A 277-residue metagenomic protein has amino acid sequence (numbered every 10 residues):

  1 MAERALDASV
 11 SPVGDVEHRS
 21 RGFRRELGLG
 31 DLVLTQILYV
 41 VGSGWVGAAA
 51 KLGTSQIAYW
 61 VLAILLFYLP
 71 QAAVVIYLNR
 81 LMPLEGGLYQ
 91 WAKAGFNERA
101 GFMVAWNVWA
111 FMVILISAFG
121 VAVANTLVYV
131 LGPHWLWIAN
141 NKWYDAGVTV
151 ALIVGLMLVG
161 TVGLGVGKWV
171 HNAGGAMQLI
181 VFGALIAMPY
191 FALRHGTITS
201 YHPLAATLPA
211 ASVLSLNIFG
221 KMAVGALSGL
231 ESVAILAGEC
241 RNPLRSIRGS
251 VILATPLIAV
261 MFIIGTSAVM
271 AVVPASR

Functional and structural regions predicted by a protein language model:
M1-V61, Y68-A73, M82: Membrane-interface "cap" regions at the ends of multi-pass membrane proteins
F23, N79, M103, A151-M177 (+1 more regions): Membrane-water interface regions at transmembrane-helix termini and the short interhelical loops of multi-pass membrane
R24-Q36, N97-A110, V148-L152, P209-A223: Select transmembrane alpha-helical segments in multipass membrane proteins
Y39-G44, I64-I76, A151-T161, L230-E231: Central hydrophobic cores of alpha-helical transmembrane segments in multi-pass inner-membrane proteins across all
S43-K142, A254-V260, I264: Extracellular loop-to-transmembrane helix junctions
V46, A72, Y129, L156-G160 (+2 more regions): Structural signal for membrane-spanning alpha-helices in multi-pass inner-membrane proteins, emphasizing helix cores
I57-A58, L136-Y144, N172-R277: Helix-loop-helix junctions that connect adjacent transmembrane segments in multi-pass membrane transporters
L131-L164, F182-L185: Transmembrane alpha-helical segments of multi-pass small-molecule transport proteins
